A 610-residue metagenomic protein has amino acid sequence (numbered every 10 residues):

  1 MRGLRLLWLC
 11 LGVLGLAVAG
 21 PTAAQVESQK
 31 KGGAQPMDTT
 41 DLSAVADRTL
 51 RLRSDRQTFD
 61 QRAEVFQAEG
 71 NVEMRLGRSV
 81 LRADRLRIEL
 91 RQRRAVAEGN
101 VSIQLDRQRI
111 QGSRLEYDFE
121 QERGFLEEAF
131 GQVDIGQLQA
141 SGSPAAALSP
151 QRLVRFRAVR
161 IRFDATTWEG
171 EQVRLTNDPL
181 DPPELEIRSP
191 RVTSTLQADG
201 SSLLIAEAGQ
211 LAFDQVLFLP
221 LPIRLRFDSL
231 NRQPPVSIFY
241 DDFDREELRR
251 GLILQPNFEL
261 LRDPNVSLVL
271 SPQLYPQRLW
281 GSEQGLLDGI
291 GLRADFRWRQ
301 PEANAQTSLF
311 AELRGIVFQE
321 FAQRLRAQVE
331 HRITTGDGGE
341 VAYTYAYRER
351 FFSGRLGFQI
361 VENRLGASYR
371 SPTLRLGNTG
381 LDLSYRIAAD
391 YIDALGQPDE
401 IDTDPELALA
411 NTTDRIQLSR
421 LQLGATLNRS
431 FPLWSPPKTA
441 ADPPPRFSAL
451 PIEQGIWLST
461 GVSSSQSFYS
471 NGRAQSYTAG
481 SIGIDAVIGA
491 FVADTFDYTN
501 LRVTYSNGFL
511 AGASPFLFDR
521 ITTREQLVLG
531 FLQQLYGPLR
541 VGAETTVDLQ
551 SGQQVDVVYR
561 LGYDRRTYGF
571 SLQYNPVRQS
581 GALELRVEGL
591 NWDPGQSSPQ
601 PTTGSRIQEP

Functional and structural regions predicted by a protein language model:
R2-E69, E73-V80, Q92-R94, Q104-D106 (+2 more regions): Long, low-hydrophobicity, solvent-exposed regions enriched in small/turn-prone and acidic residues
R87-I88: A low-complexity, Ser/Thr/Gly/Pro-enriched, surface-exposed linker/loop concept that marks segments flanking
E98-G99, L126-F130: Short, tandemly repeated low-complexity microdomains enriched for cysteine and small residues
R109-E127: Hydrophobic or amphipathic alpha-helical targeting/insertion segments
